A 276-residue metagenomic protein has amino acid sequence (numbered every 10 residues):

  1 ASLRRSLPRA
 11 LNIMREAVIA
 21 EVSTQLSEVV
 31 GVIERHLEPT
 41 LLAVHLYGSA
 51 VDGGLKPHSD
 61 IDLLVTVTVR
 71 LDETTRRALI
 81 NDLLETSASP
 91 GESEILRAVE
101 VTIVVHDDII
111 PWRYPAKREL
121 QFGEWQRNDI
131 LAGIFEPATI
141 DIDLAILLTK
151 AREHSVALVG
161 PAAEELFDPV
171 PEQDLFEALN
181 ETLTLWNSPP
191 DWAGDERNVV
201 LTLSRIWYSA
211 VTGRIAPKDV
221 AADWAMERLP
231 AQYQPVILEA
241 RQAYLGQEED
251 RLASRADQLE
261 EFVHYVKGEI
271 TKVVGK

Functional and structural regions predicted by a protein language model:
A1-I13: N-terminal amphipathic/basic-hydrophobic helices that include classical n-h-c signal peptides and signal-anchor
L11-H45, T74-R77, G275-K276: Helical scaffold of the NTase/Pol beta-like nucleotidyltransferase catalytic core
M14, V18, N81-A193, V200 (+1 more regions): Conserved NTP/Mg2+-binding pocket subregion across the NTase superfamily
M14-E16, V65, L245-R251: Glycine- and acidic
V44-E85, S89, A98-H106: Catalytic metal-binding acidic patch
F176, N180-E239: Extended, basic/helix-rich recognition subdomains
R214-K276: Structured mid-to-C-terminal alpha-helical surface segments
